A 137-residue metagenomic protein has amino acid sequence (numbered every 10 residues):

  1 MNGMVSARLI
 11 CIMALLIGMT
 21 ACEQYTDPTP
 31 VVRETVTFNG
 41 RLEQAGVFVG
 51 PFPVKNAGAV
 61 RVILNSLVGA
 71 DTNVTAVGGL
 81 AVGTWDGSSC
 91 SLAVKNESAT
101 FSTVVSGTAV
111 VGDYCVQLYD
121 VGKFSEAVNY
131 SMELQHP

Functional and structural regions predicted by a protein language model:
M1-C11: Bacterial N-terminal signal peptides that target proteins for export
G18-A21: C-terminal motif of bacterial Sec signal peptides marking the signal peptidase cleavage site
E23-P30: Bacterial lipoprotein signal-peptidase II cleavage site
P30-R41, V68-F101, L134-H136: Surface-exposed beta-strand/loop patches in noncatalytic accessory domains and peripheral targeting/linker segments
E34-D71: Non-catalytic, beta-strand-enriched accessory regions in extracellular/secretory proteins and membrane protein
F48-F52, F101-G107: Exposed aromatic-hydrophobic patches
F48-G50, D71-L80, Q117-H136: Edge beta-strands of jelly-roll/beta-sandwich modules across compartments, strongly enriched in secreted/luminal
G58-V62, S106-F124: Noncatalytic modules at the cell exterior or secretory-pathway interfaces, chiefly beta-strand-rich lectin/adhesion
